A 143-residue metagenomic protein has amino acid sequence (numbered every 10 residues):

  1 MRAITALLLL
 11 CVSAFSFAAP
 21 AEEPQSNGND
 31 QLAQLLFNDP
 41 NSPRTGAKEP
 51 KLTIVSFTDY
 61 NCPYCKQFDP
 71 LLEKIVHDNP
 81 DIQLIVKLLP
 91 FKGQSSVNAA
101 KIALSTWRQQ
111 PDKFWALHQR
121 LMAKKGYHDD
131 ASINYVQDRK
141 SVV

Functional and structural regions predicted by a protein language model:
R2-S95: Extracytoplasmic thiol/disulfide redox context detector
A19-P20, F91-V143: Cysteine-centric redox/oxidoreductase cores and disulfide-bonded domains
